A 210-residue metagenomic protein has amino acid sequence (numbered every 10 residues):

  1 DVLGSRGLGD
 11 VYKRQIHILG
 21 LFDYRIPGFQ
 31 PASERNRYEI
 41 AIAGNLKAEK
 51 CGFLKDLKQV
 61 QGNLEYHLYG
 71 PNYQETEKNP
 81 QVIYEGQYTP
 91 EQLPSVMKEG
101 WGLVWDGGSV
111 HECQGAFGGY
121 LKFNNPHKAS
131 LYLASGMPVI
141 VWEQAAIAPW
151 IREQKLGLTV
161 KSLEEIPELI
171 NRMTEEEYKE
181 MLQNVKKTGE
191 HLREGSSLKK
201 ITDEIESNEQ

Functional and structural regions predicted by a protein language model:
D1-Y12: Single conserved hydrophobic/aromatic residue that forms the stacking wall/gate of nucleotide- or nucleobase-binding
K13-R14, M137: A short helix->loop->beta-strand "cap" motif at the edges of active sites that frequently abuts
I16, Q81-I83, G157: Short, conserved active-site loop motifs that form the nucleotide-linked donor/cofactor pocket
H17-L19, H67, L103, I140 (+1 more regions): Hydrophobic/aromatic beta-strand patches that form the interior of the parallel beta-sheet core in alpha/beta enzyme
L21-K98: Conserved catalytic-core segment of nucleotide-activated headgroup transferases in glycan assembly
V96-S135, V141-P149: Nucleotide-sugar-dependent
Q154-V160: A short acidic/histidine/glycine-rich donor-binding loop in glycosyltransferase catalytic cores
K161-E164, E168, E175-Q210: A charged, aromatic-enriched C-terminal amphipathic alpha-helix characteristic of glycosyltransferases across folds
